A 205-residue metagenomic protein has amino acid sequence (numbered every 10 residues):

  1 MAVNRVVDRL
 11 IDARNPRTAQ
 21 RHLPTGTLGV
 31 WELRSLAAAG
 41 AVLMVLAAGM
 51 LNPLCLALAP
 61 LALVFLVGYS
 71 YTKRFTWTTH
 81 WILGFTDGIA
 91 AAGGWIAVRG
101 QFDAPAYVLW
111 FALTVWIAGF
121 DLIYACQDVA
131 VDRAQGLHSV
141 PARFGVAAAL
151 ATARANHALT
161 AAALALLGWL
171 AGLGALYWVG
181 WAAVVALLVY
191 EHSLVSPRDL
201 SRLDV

Functional and structural regions predicted by a protein language model:
M1-I11: Juxtamembrane transmembrane-helix boundary signature
R9-A59, A134-W178: Multi-pass membrane catalytic core of lipid/isoprenoid biosynthesis enzymes
R9-D12, K73-W77, V98, V129-D132 (+2 more regions): Perimembrane helix-loop junctions in membrane proteins
R21-V108, E191-P197: Intramembrane alpha-helical segments
A57-L66, H80-Q135, R143-T160, A165-G168 (+1 more regions): Functional transmembrane core segments of multi-pass inner-membrane proteins
A161-L164, W181-L200: Transmembrane alpha-helical segments of integral membrane proteins
